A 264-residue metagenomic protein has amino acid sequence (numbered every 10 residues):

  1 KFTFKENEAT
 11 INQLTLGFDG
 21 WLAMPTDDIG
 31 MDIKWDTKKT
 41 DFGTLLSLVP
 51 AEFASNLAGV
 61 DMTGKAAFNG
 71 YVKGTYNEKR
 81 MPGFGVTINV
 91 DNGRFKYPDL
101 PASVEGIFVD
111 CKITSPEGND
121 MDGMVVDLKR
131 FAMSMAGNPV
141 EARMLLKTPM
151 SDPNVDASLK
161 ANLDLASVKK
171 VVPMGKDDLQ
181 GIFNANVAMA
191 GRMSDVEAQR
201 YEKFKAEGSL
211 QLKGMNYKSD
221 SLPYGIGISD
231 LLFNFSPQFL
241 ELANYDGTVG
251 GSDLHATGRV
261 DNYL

Functional and structural regions predicted by a protein language model:
K1-F2, L14-F131, N138-L240, A256-L264: Membrane-proximal interfacial segments on either side of biological membranes
K5-I11, L128-M135, N244-T248: Short beta-strand segments that buttress and anchor functional surface loops
